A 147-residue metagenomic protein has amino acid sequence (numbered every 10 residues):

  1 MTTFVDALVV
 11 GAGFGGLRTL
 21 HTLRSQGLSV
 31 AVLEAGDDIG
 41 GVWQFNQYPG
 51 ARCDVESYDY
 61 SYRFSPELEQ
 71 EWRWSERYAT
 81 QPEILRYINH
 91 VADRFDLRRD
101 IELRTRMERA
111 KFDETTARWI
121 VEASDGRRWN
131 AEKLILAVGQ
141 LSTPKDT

Functional and structural regions predicted by a protein language model:
M1-A7, S25-Q26, R86, S142-T147: Extreme N-terminal leader/targeting segments of oxidoreductases
T2-L8, I39-C53: Accessory recognition modules or surfaces
F4-V32: N-terminal Rossmann-like FAD-binding beta1-loop-alpha1 element of flavoenzymes
T19, V42, K145-T147: Short glycine-/acidic-enriched loop or helix-start segments at secondary-structure transitions that form or flank
R24-Y48: Glycine-rich FAD pyrophosphate-binding loop
Q44-Y87: Glycine-rich active-site loop/strand segments that organize a redox cofactor
S75-S142: Feature captures the FAD/FMN-dependent oxidoreductase FAD-binding
